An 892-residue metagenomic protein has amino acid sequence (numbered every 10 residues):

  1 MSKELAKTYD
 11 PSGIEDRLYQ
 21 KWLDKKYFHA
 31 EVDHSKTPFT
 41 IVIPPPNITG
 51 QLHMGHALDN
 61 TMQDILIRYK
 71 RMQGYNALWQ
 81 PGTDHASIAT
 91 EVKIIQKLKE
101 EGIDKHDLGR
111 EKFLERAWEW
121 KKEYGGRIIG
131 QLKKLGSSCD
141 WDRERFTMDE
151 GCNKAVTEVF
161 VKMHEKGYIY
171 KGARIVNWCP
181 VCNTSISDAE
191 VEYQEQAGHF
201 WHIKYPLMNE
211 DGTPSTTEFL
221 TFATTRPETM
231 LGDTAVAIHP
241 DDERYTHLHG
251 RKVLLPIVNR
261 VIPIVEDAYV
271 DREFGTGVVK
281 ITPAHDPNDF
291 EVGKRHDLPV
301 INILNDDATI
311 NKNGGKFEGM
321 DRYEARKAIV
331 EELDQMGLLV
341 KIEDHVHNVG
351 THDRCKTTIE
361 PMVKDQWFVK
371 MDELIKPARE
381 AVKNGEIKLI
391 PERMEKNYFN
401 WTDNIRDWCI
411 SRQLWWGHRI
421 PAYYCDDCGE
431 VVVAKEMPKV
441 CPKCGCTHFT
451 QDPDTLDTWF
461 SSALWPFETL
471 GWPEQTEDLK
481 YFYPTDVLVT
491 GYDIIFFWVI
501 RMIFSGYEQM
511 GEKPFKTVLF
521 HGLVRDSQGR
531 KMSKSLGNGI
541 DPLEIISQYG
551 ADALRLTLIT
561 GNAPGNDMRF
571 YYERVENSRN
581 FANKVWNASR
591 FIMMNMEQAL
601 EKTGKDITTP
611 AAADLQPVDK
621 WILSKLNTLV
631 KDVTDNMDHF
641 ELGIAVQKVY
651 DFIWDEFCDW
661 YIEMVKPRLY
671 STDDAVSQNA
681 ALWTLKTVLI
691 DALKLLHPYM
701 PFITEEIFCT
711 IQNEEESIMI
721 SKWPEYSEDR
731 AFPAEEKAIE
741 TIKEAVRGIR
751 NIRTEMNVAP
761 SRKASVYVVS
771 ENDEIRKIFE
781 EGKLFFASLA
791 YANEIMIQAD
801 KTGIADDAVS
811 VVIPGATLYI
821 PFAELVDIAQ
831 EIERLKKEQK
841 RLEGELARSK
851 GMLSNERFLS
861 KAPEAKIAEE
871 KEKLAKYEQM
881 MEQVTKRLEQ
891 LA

Functional and structural regions predicted by a protein language model:
M1-M54, R71, A77, V340-E343 (+2 more regions): Non-catalytic terminal extensions that flank enzyme cores
K3, T8, R17, K21-K25 (+11 more regions): Residue patterns forming the tRNA-binding/recognition surfaces of aminoacyl-tRNA synthetases and related DALR
E31-I94, T147, V156, F222-T225 (+6 more regions): N-terminal catalytic cores of NTP/NDP-binding nucleotidyl/phosphoryl-transfer enzymes
H34-K36, P44-P45, Q80-E91, E144-C152 (+3 more regions): Short, solvent-exposed turn/loop segments enriched in Gly/Ser/Thr/Pro and often Arg
H56-L58, P287-V292, R501-Q509, V649: Alpha-helical support elements that line or immediately flank enzyme active sites and cofactor-binding pockets
R68-N76, K97-R110, G130, K134-C139 (+19 more regions): Secondary-structure transition/capping motifs at alpha-helix termini and the adjoining loop/turn into the next element
H202, N400-F460, L464, E508-A551 (+2 more regions): Feature 926 captures the class I aminoacyl-tRNA synthetase adenylation module centered on the KMSKS loop
I203-Y205, R251-I257: Short conserved beta-strand and strand-loop elements enriched in small hydrophobics with frequent Asp/Gly
